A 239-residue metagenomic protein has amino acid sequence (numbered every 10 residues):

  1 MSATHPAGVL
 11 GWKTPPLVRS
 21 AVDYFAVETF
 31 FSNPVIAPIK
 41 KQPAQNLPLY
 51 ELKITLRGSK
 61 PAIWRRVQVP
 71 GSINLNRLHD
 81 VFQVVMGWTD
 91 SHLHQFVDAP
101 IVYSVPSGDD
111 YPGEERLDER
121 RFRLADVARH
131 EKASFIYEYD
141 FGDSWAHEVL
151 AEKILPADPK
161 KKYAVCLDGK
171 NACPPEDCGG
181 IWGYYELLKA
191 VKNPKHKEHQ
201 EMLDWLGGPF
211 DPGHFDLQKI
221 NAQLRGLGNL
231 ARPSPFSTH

Functional and structural regions predicted by a protein language model:
S2, P6-H239: Short linear regulatory motifs enriched in tryptophan with gly/pro/ser
